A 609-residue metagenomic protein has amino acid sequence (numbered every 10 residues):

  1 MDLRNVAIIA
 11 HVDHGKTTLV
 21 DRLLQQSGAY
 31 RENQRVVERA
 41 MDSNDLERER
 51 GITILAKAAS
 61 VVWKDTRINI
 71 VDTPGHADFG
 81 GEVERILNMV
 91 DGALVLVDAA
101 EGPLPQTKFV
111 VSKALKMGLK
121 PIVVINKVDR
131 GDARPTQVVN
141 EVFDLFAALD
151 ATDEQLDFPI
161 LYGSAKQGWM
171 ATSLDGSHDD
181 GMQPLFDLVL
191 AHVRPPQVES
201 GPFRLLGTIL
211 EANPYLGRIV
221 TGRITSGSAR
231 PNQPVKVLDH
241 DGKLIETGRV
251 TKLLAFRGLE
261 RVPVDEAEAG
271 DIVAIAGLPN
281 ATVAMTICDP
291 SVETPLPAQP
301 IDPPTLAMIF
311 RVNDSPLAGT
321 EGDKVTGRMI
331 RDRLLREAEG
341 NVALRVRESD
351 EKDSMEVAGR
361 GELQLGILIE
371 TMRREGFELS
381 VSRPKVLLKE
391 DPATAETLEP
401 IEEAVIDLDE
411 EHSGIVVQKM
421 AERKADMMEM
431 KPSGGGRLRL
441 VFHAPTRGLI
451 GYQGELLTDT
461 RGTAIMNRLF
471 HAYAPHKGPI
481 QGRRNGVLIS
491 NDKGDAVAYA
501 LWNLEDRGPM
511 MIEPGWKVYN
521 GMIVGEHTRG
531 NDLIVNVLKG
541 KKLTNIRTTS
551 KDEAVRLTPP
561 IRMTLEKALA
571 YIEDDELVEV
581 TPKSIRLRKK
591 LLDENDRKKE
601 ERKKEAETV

Functional and structural regions predicted by a protein language model:
M1-V97, E101, E141, L210: P-loop NTPase switch module centered on the Walker A-proximal segment
R35-R39, L149-L161, P196-L206, G242-F256 (+8 more regions): Interdomain boundary/hinge elements
K120, R130-L190: Canonical P-loop GTPase G-domain recognition
S164, S349-Q364: Short glycine/threonine-rich beta-strand-turn micro-motifs
R204-M308, A318-T320, R331, N485 (+3 more regions): Conserved nucleotide-binding/hydrolysis modules and their immediate coupling elements across P-loop/ASCE NTPase motors
S226-S228, L278-N280, G359-L365, D409-S413 (+1 more regions): Helix N-cap motif at beta-to-alpha junctions
F256, R261-V264, A444, L457-D459 (+2 more regions): Long insertion/accessory domains within large nucleic-acid-processing enzymes
S315-E339, A554, T558-P560: A short, contiguous, amphipathic alpha-helix enriched in charged residues
